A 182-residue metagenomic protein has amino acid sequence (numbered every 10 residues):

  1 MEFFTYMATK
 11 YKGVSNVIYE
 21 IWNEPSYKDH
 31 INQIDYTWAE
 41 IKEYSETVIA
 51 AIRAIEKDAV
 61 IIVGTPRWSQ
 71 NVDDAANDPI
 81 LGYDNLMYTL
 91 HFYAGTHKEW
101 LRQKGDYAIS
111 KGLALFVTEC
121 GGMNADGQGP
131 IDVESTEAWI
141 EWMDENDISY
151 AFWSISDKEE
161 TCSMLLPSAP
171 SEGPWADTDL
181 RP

Functional and structural regions predicted by a protein language model:
E2-I18, W22-S149, W153-D157, C162-P182: Extracellular glycoside hydrolase catalytic/binding regions
